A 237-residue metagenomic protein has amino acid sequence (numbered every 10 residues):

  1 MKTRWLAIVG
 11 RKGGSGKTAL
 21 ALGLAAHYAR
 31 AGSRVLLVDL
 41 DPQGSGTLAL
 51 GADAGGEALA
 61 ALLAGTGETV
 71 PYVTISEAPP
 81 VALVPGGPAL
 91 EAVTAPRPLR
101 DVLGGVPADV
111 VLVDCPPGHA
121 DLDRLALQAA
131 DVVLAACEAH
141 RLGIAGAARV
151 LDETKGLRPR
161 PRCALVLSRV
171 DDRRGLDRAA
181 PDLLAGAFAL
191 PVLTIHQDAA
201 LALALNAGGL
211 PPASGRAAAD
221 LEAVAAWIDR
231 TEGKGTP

Functional and structural regions predicted by a protein language model:
K2-P42: Walker A/P-loop phosphate-binding motif and the immediately C-terminal alpha-helix
R30, R34-D109, A204-A207: P-loop/Walker-type NTP enzyme "switch/lid" segment
L37-L40, L112-C115, L167: Hydrophobic residues in beta-strands of the RecA-like P-loop NTPase core, especially within AAA+ ATPase
V93-T94, P117-A126, I144: Conserved ATPase-coupling elements of RecA-like P-loop NTPase cores
L122-R141: Inter-motif core of Ras-like GTPase G domains
V132-A135, I144-C163: Anionic-ligand binding region
R169-R174, P181-L210: Beta-strand-loop-alpha "switch" segments that mediate conformational coupling across diverse proteins
L203-A225: C-terminal boundary of histidine-terminating zinc-finger modules
